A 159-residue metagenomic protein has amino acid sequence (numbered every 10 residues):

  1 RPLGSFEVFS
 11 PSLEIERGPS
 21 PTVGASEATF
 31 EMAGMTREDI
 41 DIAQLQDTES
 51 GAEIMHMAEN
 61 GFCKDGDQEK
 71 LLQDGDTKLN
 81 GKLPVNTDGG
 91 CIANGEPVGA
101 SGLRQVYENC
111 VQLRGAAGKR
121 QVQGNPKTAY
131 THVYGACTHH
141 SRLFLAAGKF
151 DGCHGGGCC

Functional and structural regions predicted by a protein language model:
R1-A28, D76-D88, Q121-T128, C137-T138 (+1 more regions): Condensing-enzyme catalytic core mediating Claisen C-C bond formation in acyl metabolism
S5-S10, D41-S50, G90-C91: A short beta-alpha structural unit
S12-R17, D47-K70, P97-G99, C137-L145: Short glycine/threonine-rich loop-to-helix capping motif typified by GTGT followed within a few residues by an Asp-Pro
P19-A33, E108-G115: Short, well-ordered amphipathic alpha-helical segments that serve as non-catalytic structural scaffolds within diverse
G24, A28, E38, D47-M55 (+1 more regions): Feature representing long, continuous alpha-helical segments
M35-D39, A117-P126: Flexible, glycine/charged-enriched surface loops at secondary-structure junctions
D41, G81-G99, K127-V133: Cysteine-centered functional microenvironments
P97-A117: Active-site-proximal alpha-helical scaffold in enzymes
